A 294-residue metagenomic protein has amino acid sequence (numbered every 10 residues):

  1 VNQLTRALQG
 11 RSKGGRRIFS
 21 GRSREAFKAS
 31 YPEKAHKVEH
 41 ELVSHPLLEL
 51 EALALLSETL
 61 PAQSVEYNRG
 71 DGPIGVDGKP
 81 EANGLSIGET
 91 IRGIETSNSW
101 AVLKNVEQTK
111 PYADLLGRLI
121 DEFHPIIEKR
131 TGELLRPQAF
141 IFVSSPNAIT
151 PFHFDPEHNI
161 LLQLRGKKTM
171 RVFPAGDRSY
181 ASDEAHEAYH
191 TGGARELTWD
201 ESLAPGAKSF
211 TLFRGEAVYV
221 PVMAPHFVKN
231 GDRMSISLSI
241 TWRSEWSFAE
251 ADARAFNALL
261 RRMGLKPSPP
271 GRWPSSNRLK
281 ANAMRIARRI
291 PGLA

Functional and structural regions predicted by a protein language model:
N2-G117, D121, A255-M263, R288-A294: Transition-metal
E107-I141: A gly/proline- and charged-residue-enriched helix-loop-helix capping module
R136, I149-N159, P205-G206: A short beta-loop-beta micro-motif enriched in histidine and acidic residues
F140-F154, F173-D177: Conserved short histidine dyad/triad with adjacent acidic residue
H153-P156, Q163, F173, N230-R233: Short glycine/proline-enriched turns and hinge-like loops at secondary-structure junctions
Q163-Y219, A224: Double-stranded beta-helix
D183-E184, D232-F248: A short hydrophobic beta-strand segment most commonly corresponding to one strand of the jelly-roll/cupin
S209-T211, S244, A249-A294: Conserved double-stranded beta-helix
